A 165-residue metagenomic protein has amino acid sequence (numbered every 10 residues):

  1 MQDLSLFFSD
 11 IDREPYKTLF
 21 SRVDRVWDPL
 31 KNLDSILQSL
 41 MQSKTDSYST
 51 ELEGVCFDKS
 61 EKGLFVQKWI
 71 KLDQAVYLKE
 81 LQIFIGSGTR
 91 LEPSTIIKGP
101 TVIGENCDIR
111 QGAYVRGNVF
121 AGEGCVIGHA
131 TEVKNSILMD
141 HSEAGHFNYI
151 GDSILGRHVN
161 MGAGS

Functional and structural regions predicted by a protein language model:
M1-A75: Terminal amphipathic alpha-helical/low-complexity segments used for targeting or macromolecular assembly
F57, L64-V66, I70-S165: Structural signal for interior beta-strand "rungs" in well-ordered beta-sheet cores of soluble enzyme domains
